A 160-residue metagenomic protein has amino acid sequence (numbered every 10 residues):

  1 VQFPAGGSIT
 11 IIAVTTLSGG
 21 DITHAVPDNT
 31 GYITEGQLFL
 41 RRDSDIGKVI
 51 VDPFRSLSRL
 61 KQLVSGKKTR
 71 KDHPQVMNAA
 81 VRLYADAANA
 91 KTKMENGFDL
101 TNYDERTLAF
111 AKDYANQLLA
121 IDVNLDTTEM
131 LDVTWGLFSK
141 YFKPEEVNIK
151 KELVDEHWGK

Functional and structural regions predicted by a protein language model:
V1-G159: P-loop NTPase catalytic core
